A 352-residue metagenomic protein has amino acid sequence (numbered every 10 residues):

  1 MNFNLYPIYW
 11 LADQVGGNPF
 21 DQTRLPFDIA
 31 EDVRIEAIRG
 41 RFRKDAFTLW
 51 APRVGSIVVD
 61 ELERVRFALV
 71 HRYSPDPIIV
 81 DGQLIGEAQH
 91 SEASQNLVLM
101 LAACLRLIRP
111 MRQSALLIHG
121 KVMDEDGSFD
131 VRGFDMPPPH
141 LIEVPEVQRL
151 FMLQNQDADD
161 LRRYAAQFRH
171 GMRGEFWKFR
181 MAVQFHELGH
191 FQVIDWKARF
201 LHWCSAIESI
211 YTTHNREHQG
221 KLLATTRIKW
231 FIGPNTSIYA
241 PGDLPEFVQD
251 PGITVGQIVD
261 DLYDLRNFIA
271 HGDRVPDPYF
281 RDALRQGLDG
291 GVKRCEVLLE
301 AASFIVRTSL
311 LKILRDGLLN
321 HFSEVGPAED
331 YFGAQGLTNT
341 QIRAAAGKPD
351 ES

Functional and structural regions predicted by a protein language model:
M1-L201, S205, G290-E351: Charged, non-catalytic interaction/linker regions at domain boundaries that couple catalytic cores to substrate
Q192, G220-L222, V259-D260: Helix-centric, low-specificity signal for extended rod-like, repetitive segments
I194, A198, T213-H218, Y263 (+2 more regions): Long amphipathic alpha-helical segments
R199, R227-K229, R266: Basic side chains
C204, E208, Y263-D264: Feature representing long, continuous alpha-helical segments
I207-T254: Flexible secondary-structure boundary motifs
E246-D261, L265-F322: Charge-enriched, short contiguous segments at helix-coil
I258, E351-S352: Juxtamembrane/interfacial segments around transmembrane helices
